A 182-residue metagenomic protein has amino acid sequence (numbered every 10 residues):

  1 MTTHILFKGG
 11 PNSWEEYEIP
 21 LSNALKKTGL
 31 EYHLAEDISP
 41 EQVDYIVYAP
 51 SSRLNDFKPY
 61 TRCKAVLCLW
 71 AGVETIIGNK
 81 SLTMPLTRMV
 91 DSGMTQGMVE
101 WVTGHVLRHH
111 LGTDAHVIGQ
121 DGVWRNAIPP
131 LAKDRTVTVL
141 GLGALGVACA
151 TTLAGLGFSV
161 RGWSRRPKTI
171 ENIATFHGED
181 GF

Functional and structural regions predicted by a protein language model:
M1-D44: N-terminal glycine-/charge-rich "phosphate-binding" loop or analogous flexible N-terminal tail
T28, T61-R62, K80-T83, L156 (+1 more regions): Short, structured coil segments at secondary-structure junctions
E31, P85, S159: Residue-level detector of anion-binding/catalytic polar loops
E31-Q42, N55-D56, E171-F182: Short acidic low-complexity segments
A35-D37, P50-L54, W70-E74, G162-T169: Short, polar loop motifs at secondary-structure junctions
D44-G119: Phosphate/diphosphate ligand-binding glycine-rich loop within oxidoreductases
Q120-P130: A short, basic/flexible loop-to-alpha-helix module at the beginning of a structural domain
I128-F182: Rossmann-like dinucleotide/phosphate-binding beta-alpha-beta segment
